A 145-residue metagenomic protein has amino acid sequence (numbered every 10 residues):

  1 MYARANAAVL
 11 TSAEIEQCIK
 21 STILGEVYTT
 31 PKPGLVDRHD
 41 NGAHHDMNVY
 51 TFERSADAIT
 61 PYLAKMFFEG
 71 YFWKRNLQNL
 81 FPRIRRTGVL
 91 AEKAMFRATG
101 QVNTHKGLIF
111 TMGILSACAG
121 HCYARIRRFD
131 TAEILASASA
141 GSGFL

Functional and structural regions predicted by a protein language model:
M1-F81, A119-L145: Phosphate-rich cofactor/ligand-interacting catalytic cores and adjacent structured alpha/beta frameworks
L63-A119: Long, hydrophobic/aromatic-enriched structural stretches that serve as scaffold segments
